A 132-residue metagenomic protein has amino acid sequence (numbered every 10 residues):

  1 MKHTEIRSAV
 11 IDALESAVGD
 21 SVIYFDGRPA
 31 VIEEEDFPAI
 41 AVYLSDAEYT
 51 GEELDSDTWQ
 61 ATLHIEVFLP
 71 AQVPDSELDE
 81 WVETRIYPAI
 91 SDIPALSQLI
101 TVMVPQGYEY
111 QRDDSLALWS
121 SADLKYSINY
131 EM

Functional and structural regions predicted by a protein language model:
M1-I32, L44-M132: Charged, amphipathic alpha-helical segments and their flanking helix caps
F37-V42: A short glycine-rich, His/Asp/Glu-containing loop-to-beta-strand
